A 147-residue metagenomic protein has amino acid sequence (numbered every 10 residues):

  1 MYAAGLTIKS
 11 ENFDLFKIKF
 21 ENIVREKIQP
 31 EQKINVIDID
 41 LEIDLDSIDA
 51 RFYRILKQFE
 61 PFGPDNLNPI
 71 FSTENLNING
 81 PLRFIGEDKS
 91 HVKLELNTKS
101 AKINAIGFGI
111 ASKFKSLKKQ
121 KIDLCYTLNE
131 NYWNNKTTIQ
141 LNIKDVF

Functional and structural regions predicted by a protein language model:
M1-F147: Acidic, two-metal ion nucleic-acid-processing modules in DNA metabolism proteins
